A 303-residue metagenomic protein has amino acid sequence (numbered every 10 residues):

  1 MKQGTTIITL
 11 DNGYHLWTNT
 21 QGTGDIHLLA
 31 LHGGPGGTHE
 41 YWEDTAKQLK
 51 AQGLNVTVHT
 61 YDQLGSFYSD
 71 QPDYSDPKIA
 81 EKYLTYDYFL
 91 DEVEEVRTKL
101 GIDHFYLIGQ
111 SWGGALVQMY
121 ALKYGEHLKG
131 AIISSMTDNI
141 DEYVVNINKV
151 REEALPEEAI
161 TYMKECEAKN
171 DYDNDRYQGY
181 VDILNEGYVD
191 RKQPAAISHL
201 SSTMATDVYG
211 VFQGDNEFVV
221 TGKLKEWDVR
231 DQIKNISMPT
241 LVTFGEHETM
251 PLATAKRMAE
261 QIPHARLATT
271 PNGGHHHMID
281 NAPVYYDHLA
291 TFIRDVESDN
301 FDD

Functional and structural regions predicted by a protein language model:
Y14-D76: Conserved HGGG/HGGXW glycine-rich cap/lid loop of the alpha/beta-hydrolase fold
T60-W112: Active-site loop/oxyanion-hole signature of alpha/beta-hydrolase fold enzymes
D103-N146: Conserved hydrolase catalytic core segment
A131-D171: Flexible "cap/lid" loop of the alpha/beta hydrolase fold
E167-N216, K223, Q232: Conserved alpha/beta-hydrolase catalytic His-Asp/Glu region
I236, V242-F244: Short beta-strand/loop motif that positions the catalytic acidic residue of the alpha/beta-hydrolase fold
T249-T254: Conserved alpha/beta-hydrolase "acid-adjacent" motif
A265-D303: Catalytic active-site module of serine/aspartate enzymes centered on a nucleophile-bearing elbow/loop
